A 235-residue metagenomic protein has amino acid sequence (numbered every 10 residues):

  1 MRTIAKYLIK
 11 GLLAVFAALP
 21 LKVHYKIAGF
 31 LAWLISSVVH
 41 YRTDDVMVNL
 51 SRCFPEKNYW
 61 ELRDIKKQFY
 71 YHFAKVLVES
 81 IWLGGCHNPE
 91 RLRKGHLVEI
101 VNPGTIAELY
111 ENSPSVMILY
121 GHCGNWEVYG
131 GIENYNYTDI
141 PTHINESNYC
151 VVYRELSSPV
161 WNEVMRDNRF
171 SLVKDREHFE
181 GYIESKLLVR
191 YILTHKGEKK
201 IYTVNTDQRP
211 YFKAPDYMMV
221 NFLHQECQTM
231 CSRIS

Functional and structural regions predicted by a protein language model:
M1-W126, V164-N168: Membrane-anchoring hydrophobic helices of lipid-metabolizing enzymes
L50, R169, C231-S235: Structural element of the ATP-grasp superfamily
L97-V101, G181-K186: Short gly/ser/thr-rich secondary-structure transition/capping motifs
T105, Y129, V152, V164 (+2 more regions): Short, hydrophobic/aromatic alpha-helical segments in well-folded domains
N112-I183, K213-Y217: Catalytic core of membrane glycerolipid acyltransferases/transacylases, capturing the structured, soluble-facing
T138, K186, R190-S235: Membrane-associated lipid acylation/remodeling enzymes share a hydrophobic transmembrane-juxtamembrane segment
